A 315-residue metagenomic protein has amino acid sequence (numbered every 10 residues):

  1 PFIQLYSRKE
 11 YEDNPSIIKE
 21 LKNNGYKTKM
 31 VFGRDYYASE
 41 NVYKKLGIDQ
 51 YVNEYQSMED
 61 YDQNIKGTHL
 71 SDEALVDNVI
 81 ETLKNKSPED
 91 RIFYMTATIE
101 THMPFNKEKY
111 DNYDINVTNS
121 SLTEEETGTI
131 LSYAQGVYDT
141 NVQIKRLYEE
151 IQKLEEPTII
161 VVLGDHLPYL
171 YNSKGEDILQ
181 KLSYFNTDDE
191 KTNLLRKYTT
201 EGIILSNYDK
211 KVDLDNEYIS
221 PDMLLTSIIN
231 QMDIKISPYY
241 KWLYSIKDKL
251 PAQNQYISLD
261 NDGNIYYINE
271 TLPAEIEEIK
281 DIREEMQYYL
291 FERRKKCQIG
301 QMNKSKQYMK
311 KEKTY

Functional and structural regions predicted by a protein language model:
P1-Y315: Solvent-exposed soluble domains appended to multi-pass membrane proteins
